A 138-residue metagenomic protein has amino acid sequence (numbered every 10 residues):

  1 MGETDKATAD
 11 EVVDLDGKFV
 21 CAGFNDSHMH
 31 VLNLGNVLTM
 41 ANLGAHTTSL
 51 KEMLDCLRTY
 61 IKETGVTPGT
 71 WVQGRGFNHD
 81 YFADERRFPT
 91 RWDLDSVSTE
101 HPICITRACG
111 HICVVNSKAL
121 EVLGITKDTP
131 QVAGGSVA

Functional and structural regions predicted by a protein language model:
M1-A138: Divalent metal-binding segments
